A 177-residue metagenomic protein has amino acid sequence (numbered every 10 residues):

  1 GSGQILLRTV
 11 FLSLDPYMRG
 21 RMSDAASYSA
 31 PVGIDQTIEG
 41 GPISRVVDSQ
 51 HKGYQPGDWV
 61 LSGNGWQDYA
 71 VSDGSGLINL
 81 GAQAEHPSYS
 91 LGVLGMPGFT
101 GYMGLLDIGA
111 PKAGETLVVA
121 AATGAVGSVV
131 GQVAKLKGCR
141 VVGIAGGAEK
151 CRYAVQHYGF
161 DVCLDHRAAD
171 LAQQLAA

Functional and structural regions predicted by a protein language model:
G1-L14, M22-W66: Glycine-rich beta-strand-centered segment in the early N-terminal region that forms part of a ligand/cofactor-binding
M18-M22, A125: Short, glycine/acidic-enriched capping/hinge loops at junctions between secondary-structure elements
V47-K52, G74-G76, Q83, R167: Short loop segments at secondary-structure junctions
G63-G76: A structural motif shared across PLP-dependent enzymes of the aminotransferase-like
S75-S90, G114-T116: Glycine/charged-rich beta-loop-alpha catalytic/anionic-binding loops adjacent to active sites
L91-Q174: Mid-domain Rossmann-like dinucleotide-binding core that forms the NAD(H)/NADP(H) cofactor-binding site
